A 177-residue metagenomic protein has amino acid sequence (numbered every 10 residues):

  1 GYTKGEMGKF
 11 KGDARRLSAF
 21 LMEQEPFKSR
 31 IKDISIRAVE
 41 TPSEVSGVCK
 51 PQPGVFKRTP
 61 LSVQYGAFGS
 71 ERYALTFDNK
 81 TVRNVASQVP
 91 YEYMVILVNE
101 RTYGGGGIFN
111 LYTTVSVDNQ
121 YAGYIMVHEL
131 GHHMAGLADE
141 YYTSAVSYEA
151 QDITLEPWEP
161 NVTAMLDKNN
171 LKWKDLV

Functional and structural regions predicted by a protein language model:
G1-N84: Propeptide-to-catalytic entry region of secreted or membrane-anchored zinc metalloproteases
Y2-K4, P42-S46, E100-G104, Q120-A122 (+1 more regions): Solvent-exposed loop/turn segments at secondary-structure junctions within structured extracellular/periplasmic domains
E6-F10, G105-E129: Short pre-active-site segment immediately N-terminal to the catalytic Zn-binding motif
E25-P26, N110, V115-D118, Y142-V146: Extracellular/surface-associated beta-sandwich interaction domains
S46-K50, V55, T76-S116: Catalytic zinc-binding patch centered on the HExxH motif and its immediate surroundings that defines zinc-dependent
R83, Y124, G136, E140: His/Asp/Glu-rich metal/cofactor-coordinating catalytic motifs and the adjacent surface-exposed loops that frame enzyme
E129-V146: Catalytic Zn2+-binding segment of zinc metalloproteases
Y141-V177: Replace "(M1/M4/M9/M12/WLM)" with "(e.g., M1/M4/M8/M9/M12/M26/WLM)" and add "not limited to" to clarify scope
